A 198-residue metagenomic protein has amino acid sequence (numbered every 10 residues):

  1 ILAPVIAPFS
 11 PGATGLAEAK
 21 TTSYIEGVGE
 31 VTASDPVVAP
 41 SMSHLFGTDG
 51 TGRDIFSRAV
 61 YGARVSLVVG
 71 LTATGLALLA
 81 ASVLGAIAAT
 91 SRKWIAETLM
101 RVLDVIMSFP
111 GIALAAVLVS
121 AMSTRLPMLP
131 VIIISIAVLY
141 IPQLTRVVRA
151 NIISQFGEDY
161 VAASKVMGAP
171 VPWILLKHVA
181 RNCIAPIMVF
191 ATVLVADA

Functional and structural regions predicted by a protein language model:
I1-S82, A86-I87, W94, R101 (+2 more regions): Gly/Trp-centered helix-boundary motif
P4, P8-P11, P110, P142 (+1 more regions): Proline-centered helix-kink/hinge sites
G12, L16, L118-V119, A150 (+1 more regions): Juxtamembrane/membrane-water interface recognition
L45, D49, L76-A81, A89-Q155 (+2 more regions): Generic hydrophobic transmembrane alpha-helix motif, especially the helices
R53-V68, T72, A88, R92-M100 (+2 more regions): Amphipathic cytosolic juxtamembrane alpha-helices at the membrane-cytosol interface of multi-pass membrane transporters
A115-A116, N182, V193: Glycine/proline-centered helix-kink
A191-A198: Short, intrinsically disordered, charge-balanced linker/junction segments flanking boundaries in proteins
